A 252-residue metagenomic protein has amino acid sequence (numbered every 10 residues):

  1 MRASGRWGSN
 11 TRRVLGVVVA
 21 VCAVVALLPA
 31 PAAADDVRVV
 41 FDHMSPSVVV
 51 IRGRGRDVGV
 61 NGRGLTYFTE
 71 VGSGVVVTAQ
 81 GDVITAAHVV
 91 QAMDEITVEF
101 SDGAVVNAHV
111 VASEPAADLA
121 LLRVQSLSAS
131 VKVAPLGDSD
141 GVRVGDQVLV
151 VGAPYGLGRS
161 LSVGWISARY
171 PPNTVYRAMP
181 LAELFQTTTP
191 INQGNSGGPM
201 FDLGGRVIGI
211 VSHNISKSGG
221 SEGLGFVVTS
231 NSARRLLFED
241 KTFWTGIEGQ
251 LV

Functional and structural regions predicted by a protein language model:
M1-T11: N-terminal secretory signal peptides that target proteins for export/translocation
R6-G8, V18-V19, V58: A periodicity- and composition-biased signal for non-globular, repetitive helical segments
T11-R12, D202: Twin-arginine (Tat) signal peptide motif
V14-L15, A117: Intrinsically disordered and other compositionally biased segments
G16-A26: Bacterial N-terminal signal peptides
A32-V252: Serine-dependent protease modules
